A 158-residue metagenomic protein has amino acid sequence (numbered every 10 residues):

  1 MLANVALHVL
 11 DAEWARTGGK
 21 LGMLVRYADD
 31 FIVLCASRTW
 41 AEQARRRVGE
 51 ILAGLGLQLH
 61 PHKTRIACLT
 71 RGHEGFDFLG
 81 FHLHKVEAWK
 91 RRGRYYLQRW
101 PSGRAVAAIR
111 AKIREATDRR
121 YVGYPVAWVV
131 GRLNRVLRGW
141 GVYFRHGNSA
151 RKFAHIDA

Functional and structural regions predicted by a protein language model:
M1-A158: Non-catalytic terminal/accessory segments
